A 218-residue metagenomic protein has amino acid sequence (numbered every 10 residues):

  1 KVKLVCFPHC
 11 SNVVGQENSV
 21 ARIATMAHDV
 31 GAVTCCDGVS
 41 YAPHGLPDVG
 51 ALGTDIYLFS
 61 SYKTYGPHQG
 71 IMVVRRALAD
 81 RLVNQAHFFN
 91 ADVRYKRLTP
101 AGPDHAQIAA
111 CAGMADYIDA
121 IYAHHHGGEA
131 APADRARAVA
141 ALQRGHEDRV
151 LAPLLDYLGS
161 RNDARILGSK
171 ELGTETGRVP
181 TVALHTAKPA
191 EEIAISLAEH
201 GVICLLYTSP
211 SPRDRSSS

Functional and structural regions predicted by a protein language model:
K1-P43: Active-site phosphate-binding strand-loop segment of PLP-dependent enzymes
C35-D37, L58, L167, L205: Structural detector of well-ordered beta-strand residues that form the stable sheet scaffold of enzyme domains
A51-R94, G102-A110: Active-site PLP attachment segment
V93-G128: PLP-dependent aminotransferase class I/II
T99, D119-T186: Conserved small-domain helix->loop->beta segment predominantly found in fold-type I
A194-E199: Short amphipathic alpha-helices in soluble, non-transmembrane regions that often serve as interface/regulatory elements
Y207-D214: Conserved small/polar residues in nucleotide/adenosyl-binding loops
